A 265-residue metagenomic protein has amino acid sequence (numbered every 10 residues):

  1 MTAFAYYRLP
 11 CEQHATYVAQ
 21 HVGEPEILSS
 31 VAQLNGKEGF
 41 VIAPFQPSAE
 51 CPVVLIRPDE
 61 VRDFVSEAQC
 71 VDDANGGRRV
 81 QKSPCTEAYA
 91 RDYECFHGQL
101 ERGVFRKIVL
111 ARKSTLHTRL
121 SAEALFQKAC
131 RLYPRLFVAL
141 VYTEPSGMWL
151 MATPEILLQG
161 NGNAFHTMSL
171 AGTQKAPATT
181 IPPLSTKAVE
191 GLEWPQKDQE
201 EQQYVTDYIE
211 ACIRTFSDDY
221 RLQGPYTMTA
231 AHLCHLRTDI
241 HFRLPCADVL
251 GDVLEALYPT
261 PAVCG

Functional and structural regions predicted by a protein language model:
T2-H14, T118-E200: An anion-binding catalytic pocket shared by soluble metabolic enzymes
C11, F45-Q46, D59, G162 (+3 more regions): A broadly conserved detector of short glycine/acidic/proline-rich loop/turn motifs that flank catalytic sites and bind
C11, Y17-L116, L120, Q196-Q199 (+1 more regions): Non-catalytic accessory segments adjacent to catalytic cores
Q46, K113-T115, E144, L170-G172 (+1 more regions): An acidic- and aromatic-residue-enriched active-site/binding cleft used to recognize and process polar
D63-E87, D92-E94, H117, Q174-G265: Contiguous alpha-helical scaffold segments within structured protein domains that host functional hotspots
H97, F126-C130, E210: Short, well-ordered alpha-helical packing segments
G103, L158, D207: Residue-level signal for inorganic ion chemistry
V109-S114, Y142-E144, P225-T229: Short, surface-exposed recognition loops or helix-turn segments adjacent to catalytic cores
